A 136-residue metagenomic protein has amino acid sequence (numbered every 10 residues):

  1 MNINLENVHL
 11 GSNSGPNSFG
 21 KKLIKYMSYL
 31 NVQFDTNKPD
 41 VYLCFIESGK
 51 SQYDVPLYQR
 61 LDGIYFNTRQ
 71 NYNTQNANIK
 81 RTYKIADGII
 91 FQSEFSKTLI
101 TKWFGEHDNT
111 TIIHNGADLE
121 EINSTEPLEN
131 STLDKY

Functional and structural regions predicted by a protein language model:
M1-V41: N-terminal pre-catalytic "stem/leader" segment of glycosyltransferase-like enzymes
K38-V41, D54-V55, A86-D87, H107: Short, well-ordered alpha-helix to beta-strand connector turns
V41-R69: Active-site proximal beta-strand in glycosyltransferases
C44, F91-Q92: Short beta-strand scaffold positions
Y72-I89: Membrane-proximal helix-turn-helix segments that form the acceptor-binding/catalytic region of lipid-linked
F95, G116: Carbohydrate-associated surface elements
I113: Hydrophobic residues at beta-strand termini and immediately following loops that shape nucleotide-binding pockets
N123-Y136: A short helix/loop element that forms part of the nucleotide-sugar donor recognition site in Leloir-type
